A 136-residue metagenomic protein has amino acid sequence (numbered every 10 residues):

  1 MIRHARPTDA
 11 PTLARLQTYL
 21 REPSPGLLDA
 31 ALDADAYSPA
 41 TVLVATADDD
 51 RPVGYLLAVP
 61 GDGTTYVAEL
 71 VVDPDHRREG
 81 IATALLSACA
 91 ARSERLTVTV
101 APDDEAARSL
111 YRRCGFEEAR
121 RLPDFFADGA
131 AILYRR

Functional and structural regions predicted by a protein language model:
H4-R77, T83-S87: Acetyl-CoA-dependent GNAT
R6-P7, T97, A101-E105, C114 (+2 more regions): C-terminal "cap" of GNAT-fold acetyltransferases
G80, G115: Short glycine-rich hinge loops at helix-strand junctions in the catalytic core of two-component histidine kinases
A84-L96: Conserved acyl-CoA
L85, D104-A107: Conserved short alpha-helix immediately C-terminal to the canonical SAM/SAH-binding motif I of Rossmann-like
A88, S109-L110: Structural preference for long, well-ordered alpha-helical segments within the folded cores of structured domains
